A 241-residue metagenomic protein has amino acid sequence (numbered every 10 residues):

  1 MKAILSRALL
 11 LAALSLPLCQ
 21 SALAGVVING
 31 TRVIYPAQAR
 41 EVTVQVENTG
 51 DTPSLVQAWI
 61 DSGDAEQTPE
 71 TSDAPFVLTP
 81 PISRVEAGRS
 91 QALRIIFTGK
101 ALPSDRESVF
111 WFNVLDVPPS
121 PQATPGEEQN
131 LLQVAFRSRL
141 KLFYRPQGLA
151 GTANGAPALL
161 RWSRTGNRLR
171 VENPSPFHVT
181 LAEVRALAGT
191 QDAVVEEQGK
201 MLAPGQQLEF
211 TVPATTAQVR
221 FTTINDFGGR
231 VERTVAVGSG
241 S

Functional and structural regions predicted by a protein language model:
M1-R7: Positively charged n-region of N-terminal signal peptides that target proteins for export
A8-C19: Bacterial N-terminal signal peptides
A24-T49, G151-R164: Beta-sheet-dominated interaction scaffolds and their linkers
V46-G50, L169-S175: Asparagine-centered strand-capping/turn motif at beta-strand->loop junctions
T52-I60, E172, V179-V184: Short, hydrophobic/aromatic beta-strand segments
T68-A101, D192-Q218: Intrinsically disordered, low-complexity Pro/Gly/Ser/Thr-rich segments with frequent PxxP/GP/PP motifs and embedded
T98-L149, A217-S241: Terminal connector regions
T180-G240: Structured core of small recognition/catalytic domains
